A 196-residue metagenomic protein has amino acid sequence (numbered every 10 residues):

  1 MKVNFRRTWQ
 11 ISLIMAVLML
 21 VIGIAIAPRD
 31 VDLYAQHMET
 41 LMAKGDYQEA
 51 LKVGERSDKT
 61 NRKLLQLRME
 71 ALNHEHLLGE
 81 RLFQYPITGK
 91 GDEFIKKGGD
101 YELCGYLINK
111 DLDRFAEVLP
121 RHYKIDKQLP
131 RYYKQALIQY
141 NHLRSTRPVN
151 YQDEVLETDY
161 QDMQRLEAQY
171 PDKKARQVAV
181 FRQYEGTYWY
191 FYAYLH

Functional and structural regions predicted by a protein language model:
N4, V17-V21, E39, A43-L51 (+9 more regions): Proteins with a high burden of low-complexity, intrinsically disordered sequence enriched in S/T/G/P/A and R, requiring
N4-R29: Internal/C-terminal transmembrane anchor helices
I26-H122: Soluble catalytic regions of membrane-associated enzymes that act on cell-envelope and secretory-pathway components
K96-H196: Solvent-exposed soluble domains appended to multi-pass membrane proteins
